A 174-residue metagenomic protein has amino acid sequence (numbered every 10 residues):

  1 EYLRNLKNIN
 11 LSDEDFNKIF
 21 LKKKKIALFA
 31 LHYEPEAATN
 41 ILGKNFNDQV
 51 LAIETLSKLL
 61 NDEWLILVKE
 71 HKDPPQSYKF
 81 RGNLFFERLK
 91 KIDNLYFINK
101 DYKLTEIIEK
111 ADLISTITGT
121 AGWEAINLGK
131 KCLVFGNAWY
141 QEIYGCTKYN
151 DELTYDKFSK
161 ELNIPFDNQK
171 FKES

Functional and structural regions predicted by a protein language model:
E1-N83: Conserved catalytic-core segment of nucleotide-activated headgroup transferases in glycan assembly
L21, K90, I108-E109: A short, aliphatic-rich alpha-helical micro-motif
E34, D73, A121, W139-Y140 (+1 more regions): Short, glycine-/Ser/Thr-/acidic-enriched flexible segments
G82-I98: Nucleotide-activated donor-binding/catalytic signature segment of Leloir-type glycosyltransferases, i.e., the conserved
K100-T147: A donor-sugar binding/catalytic signature common to diverse glycosyltransferases and related nucleotide-sugar
G145-S174: Leloir-type glycosyltransferase catalytic cores
